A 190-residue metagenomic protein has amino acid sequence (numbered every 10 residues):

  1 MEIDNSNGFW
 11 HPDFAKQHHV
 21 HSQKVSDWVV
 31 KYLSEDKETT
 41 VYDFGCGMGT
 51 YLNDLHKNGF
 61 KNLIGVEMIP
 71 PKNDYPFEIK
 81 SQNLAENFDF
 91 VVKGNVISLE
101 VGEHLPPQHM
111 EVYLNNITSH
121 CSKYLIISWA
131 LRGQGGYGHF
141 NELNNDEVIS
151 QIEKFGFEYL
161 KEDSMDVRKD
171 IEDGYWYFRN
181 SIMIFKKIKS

Functional and structural regions predicted by a protein language model:
M1-I97, Q108-H120, L131, G135 (+3 more regions): Conserved N-terminal segment of class I S-adenosyl-L-methionine
V101: Hydrophobic adenine-recognition pocket in adenosine-nucleotide-binding enzymes
H104-L105: A short His-aromatic
K123-I126: Short glycine-centered segments of the SAM/dcSAM-binding site in methyltransferase folds
